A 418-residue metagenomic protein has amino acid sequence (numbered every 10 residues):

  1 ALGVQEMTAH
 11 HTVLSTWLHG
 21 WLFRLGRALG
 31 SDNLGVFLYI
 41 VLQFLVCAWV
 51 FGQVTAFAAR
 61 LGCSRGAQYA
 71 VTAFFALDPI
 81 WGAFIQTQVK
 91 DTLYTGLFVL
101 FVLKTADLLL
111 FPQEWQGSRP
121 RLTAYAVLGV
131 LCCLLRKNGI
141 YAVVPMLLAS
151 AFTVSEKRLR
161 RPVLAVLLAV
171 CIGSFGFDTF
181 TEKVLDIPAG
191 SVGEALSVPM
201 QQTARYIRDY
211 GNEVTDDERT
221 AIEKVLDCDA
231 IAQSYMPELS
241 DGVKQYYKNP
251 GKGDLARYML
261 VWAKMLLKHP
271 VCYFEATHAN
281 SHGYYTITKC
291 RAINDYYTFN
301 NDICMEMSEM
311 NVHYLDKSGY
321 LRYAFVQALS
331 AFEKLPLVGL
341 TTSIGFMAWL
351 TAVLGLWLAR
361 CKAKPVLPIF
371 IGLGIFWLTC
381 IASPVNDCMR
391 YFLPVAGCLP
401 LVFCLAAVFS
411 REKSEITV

Functional and structural regions predicted by a protein language model:
A1, E6-L22, G30, L34 (+1 more regions): Extracytoplasmic catalytic/substrate-binding loops of multi-pass membrane glycan-assembly enzymes
F37-L38, L42, N280-F370: Membrane-interface anchor segments at the N-terminal boundary of transmembrane helices in multi-pass membrane enzymes
V41-G62, L100: Transmembrane-helix motifs of polytopic, lipid-linked glycan transferases
Q68-P79, G129-C133: Short helix- or helix-capping micro-motifs that position conserved polar/aromatic residues at function-defining sites
Q86-L93, L135: Short acidic/glycine- and proline-prone juxtamembrane loop motifs at membrane-interface regions of multi-pass membrane
Y94-Q113, A124-G129, M146, C398-V402: Specific aromatic-rich, kink-prone transmembrane helix
R121-R136, L147-L148, L167-G173: Membrane-interface alpha helices of multi-pass inner-membrane proteins
L185-D316: Membrane-proximal stem/loop segments at transmembrane-domain junctions that anchor or position
